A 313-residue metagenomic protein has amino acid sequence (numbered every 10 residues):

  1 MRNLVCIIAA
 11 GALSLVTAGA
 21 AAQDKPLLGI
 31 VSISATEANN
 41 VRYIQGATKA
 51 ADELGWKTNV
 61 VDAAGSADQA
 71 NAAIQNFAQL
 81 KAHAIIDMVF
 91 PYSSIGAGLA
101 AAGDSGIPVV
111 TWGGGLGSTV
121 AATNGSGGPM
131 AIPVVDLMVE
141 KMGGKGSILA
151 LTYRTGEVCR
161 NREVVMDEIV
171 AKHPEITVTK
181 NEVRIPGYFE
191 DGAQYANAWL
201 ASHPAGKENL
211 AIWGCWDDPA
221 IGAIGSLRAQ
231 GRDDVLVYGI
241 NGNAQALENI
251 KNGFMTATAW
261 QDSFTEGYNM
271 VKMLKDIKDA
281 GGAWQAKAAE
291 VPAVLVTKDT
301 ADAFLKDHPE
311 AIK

Functional and structural regions predicted by a protein language model:
T17-G19: N-terminal signal peptide c-region/cleavage motif recognized by signal peptidases
D24-P26, V158, I169-H173, D262-K313: Hinge/cleft segment of the Venus flytrap/periplasmic-binding protein
P26-A50, L54, N59-A72, N76 (+3 more regions): Extracytoplasmic "Venus flytrap"
N39-L54, M130-V134, V158-T177, D191-Y195 (+2 more regions): Short, solvent-exposed amphipathic alpha-helices that sit in or adjacent to ligand/effector-binding or catalytic
D52-A63, T119, S147-T152, V170-F189 (+1 more regions): Short beta-strand elements in bilobed, periplasmic/extracellular small-molecule ligand-binding domains
A70, A122-I148, R160-N161, F189-A196 (+2 more regions): Hydrophobic alpha-helical segments within soluble ligand-binding/sensing domains
I85-G103, M166, I185-N249: Hydrophobic alpha-helical
Y92-P133, L137-K141, S147, N243-K251 (+2 more regions): Flexible loop/hinge segments that line or gate small-molecule binding clefts
